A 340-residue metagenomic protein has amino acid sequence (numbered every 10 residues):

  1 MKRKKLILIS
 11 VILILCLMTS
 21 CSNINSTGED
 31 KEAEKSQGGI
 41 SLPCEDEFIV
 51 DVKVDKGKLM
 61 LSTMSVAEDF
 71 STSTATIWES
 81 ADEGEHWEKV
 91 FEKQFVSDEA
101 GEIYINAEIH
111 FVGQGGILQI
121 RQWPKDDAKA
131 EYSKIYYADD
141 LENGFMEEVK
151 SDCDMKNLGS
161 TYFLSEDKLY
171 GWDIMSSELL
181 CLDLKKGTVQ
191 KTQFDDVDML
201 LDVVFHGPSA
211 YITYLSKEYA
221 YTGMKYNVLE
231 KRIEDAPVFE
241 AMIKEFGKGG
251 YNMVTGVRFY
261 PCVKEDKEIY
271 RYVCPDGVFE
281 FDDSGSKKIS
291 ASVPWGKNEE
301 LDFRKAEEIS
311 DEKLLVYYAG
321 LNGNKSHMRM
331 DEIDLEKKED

Functional and structural regions predicted by a protein language model:
L17-S20: C-terminal motif of bacterial Sec signal peptides marking the signal peptidase cleavage site
S22-E29: Bacterial lipoprotein signal-peptidase II cleavage site
S41-A75: Beta-strand-rich domains and repeat architectures in extracellular enzymes and scaffolds, especially beta-propellers
D46-V54, S97-V112, D154-E166, D196-G207 (+2 more regions): Repeated scaffold domains used in trafficking and secretory/extracellular systems, primarily beta-propellers
K56-L61, G115-Q119, K168-L169, S209-Y211 (+2 more regions): Entry beta-strands of beta-propeller and related beta-repeat scaffolds
S65-S71, W123-A128, S176-S177, S216-A220 (+1 more regions): Short glycine/acidic-enriched loop and turn motifs that connect beta-strands
S80-A81, A138, F281: Conserved Ser/Thr-centered positions that define the repeating blades of beta-propeller domains
E88-Q94, M146-C153, Q190-D196, E234-M242 (+2 more regions): Beta-propeller fold detector
